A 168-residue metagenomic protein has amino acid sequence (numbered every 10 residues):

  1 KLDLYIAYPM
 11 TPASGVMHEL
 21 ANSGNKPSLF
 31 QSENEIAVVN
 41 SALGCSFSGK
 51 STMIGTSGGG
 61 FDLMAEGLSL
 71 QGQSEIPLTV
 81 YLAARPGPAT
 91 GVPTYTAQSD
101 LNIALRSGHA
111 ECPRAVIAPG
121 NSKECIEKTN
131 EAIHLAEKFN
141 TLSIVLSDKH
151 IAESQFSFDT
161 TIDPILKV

Functional and structural regions predicted by a protein language model:
K1-R106, P113, P119: Thiamine diphosphate
Y8, C125-N130, Q155-F156: Intrinsic low-complexity, intrinsically disordered segments enriched in polar/basic residues
P27, N140-V168: Conformationally flexible catalytic loops at phosphate/diphosphate-handling active centers
Q73, A132, D159-T161: Short basic, glycine-rich beta-strand/loop surfaces that mediate nucleic-acid
G87-A89, E124-C125, A152-Q155: Short, well-ordered, mixed-charge alpha-helical segments that flank or form enzyme active sites
Y95-I144, D148: Conserved thiamine diphosphate
